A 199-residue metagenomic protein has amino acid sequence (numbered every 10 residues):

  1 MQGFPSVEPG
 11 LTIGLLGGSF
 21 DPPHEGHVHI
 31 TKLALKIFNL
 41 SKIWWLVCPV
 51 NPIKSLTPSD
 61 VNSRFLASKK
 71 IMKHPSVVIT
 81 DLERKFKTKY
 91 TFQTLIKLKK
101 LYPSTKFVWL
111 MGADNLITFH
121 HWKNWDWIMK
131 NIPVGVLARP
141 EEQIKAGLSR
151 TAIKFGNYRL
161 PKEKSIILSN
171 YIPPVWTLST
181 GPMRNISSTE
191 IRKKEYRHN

Functional and structural regions predicted by a protein language model:
M1-N199: Nucleotidyltransferase catalytic core that binds NTPs
